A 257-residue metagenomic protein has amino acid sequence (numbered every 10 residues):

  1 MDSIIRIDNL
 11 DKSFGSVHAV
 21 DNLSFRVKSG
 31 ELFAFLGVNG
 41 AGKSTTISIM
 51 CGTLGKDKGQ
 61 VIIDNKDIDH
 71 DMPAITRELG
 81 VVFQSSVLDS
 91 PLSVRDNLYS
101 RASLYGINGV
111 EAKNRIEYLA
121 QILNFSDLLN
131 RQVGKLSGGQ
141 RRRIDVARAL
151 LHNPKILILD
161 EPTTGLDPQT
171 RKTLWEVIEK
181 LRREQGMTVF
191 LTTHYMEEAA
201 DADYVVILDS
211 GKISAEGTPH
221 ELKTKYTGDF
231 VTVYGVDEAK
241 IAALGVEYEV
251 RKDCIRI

Functional and structural regions predicted by a protein language model:
G59-H70, I75: Conserved ABC transporter NBD signature motif
Y99, S103, V110-L128: Conserved ABC ATPase "signature" region
Q132-L136: Conserved ABC ATPase signature
N153: Conserved catalytic motifs of ABC-family nucleotide-binding domains
L157-D160: Catalytic Walker B motif of ABC-type/P-loop ATPase nucleotide-binding domains
E176-R256: ABC transporter nucleotide-binding domain
